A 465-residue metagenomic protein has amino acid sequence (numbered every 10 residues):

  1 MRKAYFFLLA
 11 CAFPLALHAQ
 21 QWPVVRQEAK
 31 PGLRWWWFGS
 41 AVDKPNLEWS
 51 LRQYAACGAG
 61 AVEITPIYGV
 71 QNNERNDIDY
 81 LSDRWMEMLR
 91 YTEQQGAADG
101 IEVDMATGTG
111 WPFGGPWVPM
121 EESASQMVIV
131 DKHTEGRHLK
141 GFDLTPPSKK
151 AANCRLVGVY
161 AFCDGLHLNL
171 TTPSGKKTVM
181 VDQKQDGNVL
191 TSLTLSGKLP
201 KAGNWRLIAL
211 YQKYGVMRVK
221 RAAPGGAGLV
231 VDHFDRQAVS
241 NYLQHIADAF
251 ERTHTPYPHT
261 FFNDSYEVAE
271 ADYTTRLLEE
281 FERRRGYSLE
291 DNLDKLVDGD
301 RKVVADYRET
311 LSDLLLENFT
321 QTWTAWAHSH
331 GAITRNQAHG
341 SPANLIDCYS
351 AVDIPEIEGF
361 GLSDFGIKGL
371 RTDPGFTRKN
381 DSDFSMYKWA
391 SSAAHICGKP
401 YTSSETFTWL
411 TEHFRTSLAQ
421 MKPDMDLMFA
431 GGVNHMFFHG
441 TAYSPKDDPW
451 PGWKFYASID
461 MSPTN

Functional and structural regions predicted by a protein language model:
M1-Q21: Bacterial Sec-dependent N-terminal signal peptides
A19-V62: Mature N-terminal segment immediately following signal peptide/propeptide cleavage in secreted/periplasmic
Q21-W37, Y211-Y214, R221-R236, T253-T260 (+3 more regions): An acidic-aromatic substrate-binding cleft motif
P31, D43, L47-E48, A61 (+7 more regions): Carbohydrate-binding surfaces of carbohydrate-active enzymes
D43, V231-L243, S382-D383: Phosphate/oxyanion-binding active-site loops and adjacent basic polyanion-contact surfaces
C57-I64, A202-R218, R285-K295, K399: Short coil-to-beta-strand
I67-S192, L207-Y211, V216-K220, G226-V231: Acidic/aromatic-lined carbohydrate-recognition and catalytic surfaces of CAZymes acting on diverse glycans
L199-D232, C348-D373: Aromatic- and acid-rich polysaccharide-binding/catalytic face of secreted or lumenal carbohydrate-active enzymes
